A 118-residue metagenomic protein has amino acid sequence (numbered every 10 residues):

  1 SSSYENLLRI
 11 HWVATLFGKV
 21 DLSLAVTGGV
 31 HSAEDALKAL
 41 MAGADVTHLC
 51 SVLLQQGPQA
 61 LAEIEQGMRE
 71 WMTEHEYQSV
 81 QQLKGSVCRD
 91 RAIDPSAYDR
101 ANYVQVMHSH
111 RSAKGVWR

Functional and structural regions predicted by a protein language model:
S1-L22, Q56: Glycine/Thr-rich beta-alpha phosphate-binding loop at enzyme active sites
S2-E5, A25-G29, C50-L53, S96: Glycine- and other small-residue-rich loops at beta-strand/loop junctions that grip anionic moieties
I10, A33-E34: Glycine-rich phosphate-binding loop at the start of an alpha helix
T15, K19, A42, E63 (+1 more regions): Alpha-helical structural signal in soluble globular domains
L16, A39, S79: Conserved, mostly hydrophobic/aromatic
V20-L24, A44-D45: Short, well-ordered coil/turn segments that N-cap beta-strands
G29-V30, A36-E63: Glycine-rich phosphate-binding active-site loops on the catalytic face of alpha/beta enzymes
Q56-H75, Q82-R118: C-terminal extensions of enzymes
